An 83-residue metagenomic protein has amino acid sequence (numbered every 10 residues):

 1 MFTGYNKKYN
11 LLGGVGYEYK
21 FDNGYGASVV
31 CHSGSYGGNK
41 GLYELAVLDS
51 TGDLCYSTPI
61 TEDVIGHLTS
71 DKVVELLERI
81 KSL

Functional and structural regions predicted by a protein language model:
M1-L83: Catalytic phosphate/metal-binding cores of nucleic-acid and nucleotide-processing enzymes, i.e., regions that mediate
